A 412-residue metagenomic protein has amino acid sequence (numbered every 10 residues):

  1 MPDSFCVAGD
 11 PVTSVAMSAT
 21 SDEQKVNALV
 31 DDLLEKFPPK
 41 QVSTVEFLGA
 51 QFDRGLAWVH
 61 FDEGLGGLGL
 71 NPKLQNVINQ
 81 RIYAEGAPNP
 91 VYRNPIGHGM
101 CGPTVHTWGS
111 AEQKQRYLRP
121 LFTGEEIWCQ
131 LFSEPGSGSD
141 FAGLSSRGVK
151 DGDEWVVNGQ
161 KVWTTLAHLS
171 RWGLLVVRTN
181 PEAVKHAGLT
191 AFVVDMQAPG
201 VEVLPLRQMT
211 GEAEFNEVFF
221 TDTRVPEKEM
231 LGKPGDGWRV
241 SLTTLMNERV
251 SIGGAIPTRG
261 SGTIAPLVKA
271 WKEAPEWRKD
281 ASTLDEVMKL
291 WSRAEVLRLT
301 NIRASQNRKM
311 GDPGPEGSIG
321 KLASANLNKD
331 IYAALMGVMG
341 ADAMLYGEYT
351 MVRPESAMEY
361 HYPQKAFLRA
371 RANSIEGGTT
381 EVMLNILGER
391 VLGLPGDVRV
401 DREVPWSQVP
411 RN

Functional and structural regions predicted by a protein language model:
M1-G97, H106-T107, Q113-R116, P120-T123 (+8 more regions): Amphipathic, small/basic residue-rich leader segments at the start of a protein or domain
F52, Y332-F367, G377-I386, D397-E403: A glycine-biased, small/acidic residue-tolerant capping/turn segment at secondary-structure junctions
G124-F132, V176: A short, Trp-centered hydrophobic/proline-enriched beta-strand micro-motif
S137, V162-H168, M209-T210, A372-G377: Glycine-rich phosphate/pyrophosphate-binding beta-alpha loops
S146-V149: A structural signal for short hydrophobic beta-strand segments in well-ordered beta-sheet cores
D153-E154, N158-L204: A short core secondary-structure module
V201-L299, S318, N373, S407-N412: Glycine-rich beta->alpha junctions and the first turn(s) of the following alpha-helix
A281, E295-E355: C-terminal helix-coil-helix/basic helical segment that borders enzyme active sites and/or dimer interfaces and provides
